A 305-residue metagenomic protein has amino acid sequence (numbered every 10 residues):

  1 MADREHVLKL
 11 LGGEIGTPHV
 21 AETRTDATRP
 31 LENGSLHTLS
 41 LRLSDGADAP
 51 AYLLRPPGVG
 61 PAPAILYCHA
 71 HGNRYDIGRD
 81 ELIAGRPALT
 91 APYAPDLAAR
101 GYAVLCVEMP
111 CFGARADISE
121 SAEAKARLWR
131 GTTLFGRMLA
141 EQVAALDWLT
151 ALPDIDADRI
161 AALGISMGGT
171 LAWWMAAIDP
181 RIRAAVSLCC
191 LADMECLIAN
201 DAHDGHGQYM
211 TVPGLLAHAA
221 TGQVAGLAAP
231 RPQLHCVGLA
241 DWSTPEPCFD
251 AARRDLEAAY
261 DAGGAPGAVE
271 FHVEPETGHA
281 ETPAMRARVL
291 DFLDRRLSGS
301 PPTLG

Functional and structural regions predicted by a protein language model:
T17-G60: N-terminal cap/lid segment of alpha/beta-hydrolase-fold proteins
P50-A51, P61-G72: Short beta-strand element of the alpha/beta-hydrolase
C68-A140, A144-T150, I198-A199: Cap/lid segment of the alpha/beta-hydrolase catalytic domain
P153-S166: Alpha/beta-hydrolase fold nucleophile elbow
G164-A176: Glycine-rich nucleophile elbow surrounding the catalytic serine of serine-hydrolase chemistry
A184-A225, L239, S243-R253, D261-A265: Mobile cap/lid helix-loop segments that gate and shape the active-site cleft of serine hydrolases
Q208, R254, Y260-G305: C-terminal catalytic histidine-bearing segment of alpha/beta-hydrolase fold enzymes
A228, H235-V237: Short beta-strand/loop motif that positions the catalytic acidic residue of the alpha/beta-hydrolase fold
